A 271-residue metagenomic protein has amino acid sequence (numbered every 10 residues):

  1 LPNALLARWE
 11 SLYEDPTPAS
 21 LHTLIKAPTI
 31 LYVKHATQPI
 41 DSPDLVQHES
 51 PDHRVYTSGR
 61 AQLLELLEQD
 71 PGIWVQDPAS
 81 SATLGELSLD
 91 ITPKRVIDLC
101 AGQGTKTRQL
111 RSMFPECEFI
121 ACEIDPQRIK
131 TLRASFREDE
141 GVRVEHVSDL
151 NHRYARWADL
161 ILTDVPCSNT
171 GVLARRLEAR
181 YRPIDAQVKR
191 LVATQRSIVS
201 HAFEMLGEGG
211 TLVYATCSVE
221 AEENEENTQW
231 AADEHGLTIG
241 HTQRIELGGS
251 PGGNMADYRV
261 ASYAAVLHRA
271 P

Functional and structural regions predicted by a protein language model:
L1-P271: S-adenosylmethionine
